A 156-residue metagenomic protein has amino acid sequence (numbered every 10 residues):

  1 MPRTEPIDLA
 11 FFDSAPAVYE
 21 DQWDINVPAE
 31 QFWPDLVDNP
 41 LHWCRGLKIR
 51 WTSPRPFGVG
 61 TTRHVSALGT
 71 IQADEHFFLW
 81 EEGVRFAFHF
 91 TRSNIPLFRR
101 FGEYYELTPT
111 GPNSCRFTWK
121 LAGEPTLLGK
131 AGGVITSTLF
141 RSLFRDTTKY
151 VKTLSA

Functional and structural regions predicted by a protein language model:
M1-R55: Hydrophobic ligand-binding cavity/cleft-lining segments
M1-T4, R116, A122-A156: A conserved amphipathic terminal alpha-helix motif
D13-A15, A67-G69, I95-R99, G111-N113: A generic structural micro-feature
D21-W23, A73-L79, F101-P109: Hydrophobic/aromatic beta-strand elements that line small-molecule binding cavities or substrate pockets in beta-rich
D24, P40-P96, K149-L154: Glycine-rich portal/gate segments that line the openings of hydrophobic small-molecule binding cavities
P28, T70, E82-G83, T110-S114: Short strand-connecting beta-turns/loops that link adjacent beta-strands
E82, S93-I95, T110-P112, A122-T126: Short coil/turn motifs at secondary-structure junctions
